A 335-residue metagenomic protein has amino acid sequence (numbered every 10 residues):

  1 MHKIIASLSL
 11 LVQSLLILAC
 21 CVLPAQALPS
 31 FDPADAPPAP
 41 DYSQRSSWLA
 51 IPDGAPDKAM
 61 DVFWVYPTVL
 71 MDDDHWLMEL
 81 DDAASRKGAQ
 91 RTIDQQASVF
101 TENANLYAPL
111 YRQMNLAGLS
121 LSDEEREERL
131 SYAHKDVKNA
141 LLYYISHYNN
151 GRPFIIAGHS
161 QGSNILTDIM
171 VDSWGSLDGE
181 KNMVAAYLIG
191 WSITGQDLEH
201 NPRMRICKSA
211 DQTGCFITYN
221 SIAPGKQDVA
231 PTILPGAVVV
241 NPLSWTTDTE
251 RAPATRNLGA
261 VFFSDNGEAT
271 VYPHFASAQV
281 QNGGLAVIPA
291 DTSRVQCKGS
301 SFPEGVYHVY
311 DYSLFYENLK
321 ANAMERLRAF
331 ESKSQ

Functional and structural regions predicted by a protein language model:
M1-L8: N-terminal secretory signal peptides that target proteins for export/translocation
S9-V22: Bacterial N-terminal signal peptides
A25-P29: Boundary at the C-terminal end of the N-terminal hydrophobic targeting segment
F31-P33, V65-R152, T292-Q335: Active-site catalytic motif of lipid deacylating hydrolases and related acyltransferases
K58-M60, E102-L106, N150-P153, E180-A185: Loop/turn elements at helix/coil->beta-strand transitions in domains of secreted/extracellular proteins
D61-V65, Y107-L110, I155-I156, A185-L188 (+1 more regions): Structural recognition of the beta-strand scaffold that forms the well-ordered cores of secreted hydrolase catalytic
D136-N150, D172-Y316, K320-E325, A329 (+1 more regions): Surface cap/lid and interfacial helix-loop subdomains adjacent to catalytic sites that gate substrate access
G158, G162, L166: Gly/Ala-rich beta-loop-alpha elbow adjacent to hydrolase catalytic centers
